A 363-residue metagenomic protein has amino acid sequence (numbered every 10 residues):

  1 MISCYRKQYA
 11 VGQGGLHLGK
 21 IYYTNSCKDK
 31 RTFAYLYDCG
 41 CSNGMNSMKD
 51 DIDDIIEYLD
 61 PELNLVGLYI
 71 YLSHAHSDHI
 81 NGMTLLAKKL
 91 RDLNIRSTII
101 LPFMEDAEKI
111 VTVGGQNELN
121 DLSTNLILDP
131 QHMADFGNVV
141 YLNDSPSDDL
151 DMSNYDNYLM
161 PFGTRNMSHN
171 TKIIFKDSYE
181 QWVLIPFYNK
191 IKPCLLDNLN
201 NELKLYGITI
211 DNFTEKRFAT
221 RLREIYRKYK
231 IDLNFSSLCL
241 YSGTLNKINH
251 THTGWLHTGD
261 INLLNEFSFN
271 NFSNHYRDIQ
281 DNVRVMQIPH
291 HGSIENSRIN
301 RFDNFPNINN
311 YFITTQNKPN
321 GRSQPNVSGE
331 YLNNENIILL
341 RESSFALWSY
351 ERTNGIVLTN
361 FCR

Functional and structural regions predicted by a protein language model:
M1-G15, H250, I261-Q280, N300-N304 (+1 more regions): C-terminal regulatory/interaction regions
M1-L65, I231-L264: Conserved beta-strand hairpin/beta-sheet module of binuclear metal-dependent hydrolase folds, prominently
I2-C4, L90-W255, S344, T353-R363: Flexible, acidic/histidine-containing loops and adjacent segments that form or flank the divalent-metal
F33, S47-L101, R277-S293: Active-site metal-binding motif and surrounding structural segment of the metallo-beta-lactamase
L36-G40, L65-D78, I100-M104, W255-L264 (+3 more regions): Active-site neighborhood of phospho(di)ester-bond hydrolases with catalytic His/Asp-centered motifs
D51-I55, T112-M133, N271-S273, N300 (+1 more regions): Short, aromatic/basic amphipathic alpha-helical patches
D92-T98, N307-Y311, N333-I337: A short helix->loop->beta-strand "cap" motif at the edges of active sites that frequently abuts
I299-T315: Conserved beta-sheet core of the metallophosphoesterase superfamily
